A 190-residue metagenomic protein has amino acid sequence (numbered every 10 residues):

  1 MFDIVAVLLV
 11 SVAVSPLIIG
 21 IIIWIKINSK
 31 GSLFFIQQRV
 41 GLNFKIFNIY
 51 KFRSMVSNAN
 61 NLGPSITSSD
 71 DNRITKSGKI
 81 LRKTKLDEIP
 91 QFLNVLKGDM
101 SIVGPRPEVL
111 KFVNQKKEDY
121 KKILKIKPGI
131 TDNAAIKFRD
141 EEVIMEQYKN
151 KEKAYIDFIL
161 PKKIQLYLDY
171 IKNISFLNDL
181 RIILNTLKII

Functional and structural regions predicted by a protein language model:
M1-S57, Y170-I190: A hydrophobic, helix-centered structural microdomain
I4, K125-I190: C-terminal terminal-structure detector
V7, I22, F35, T75-K79 (+2 more regions): Positions in alpha-helical segments
I19-I23, Q38, F112, K117-K125 (+1 more regions): Intrinsically disordered, low-complexity boundary segments flanking structured domains
F35-R73, A134-L160: Short, glycine-rich, amphipathic interfacial segments at transmembrane boundaries or analogous
S68-N133, R181: A short, structured surface patch at a secondary-structure boundary
